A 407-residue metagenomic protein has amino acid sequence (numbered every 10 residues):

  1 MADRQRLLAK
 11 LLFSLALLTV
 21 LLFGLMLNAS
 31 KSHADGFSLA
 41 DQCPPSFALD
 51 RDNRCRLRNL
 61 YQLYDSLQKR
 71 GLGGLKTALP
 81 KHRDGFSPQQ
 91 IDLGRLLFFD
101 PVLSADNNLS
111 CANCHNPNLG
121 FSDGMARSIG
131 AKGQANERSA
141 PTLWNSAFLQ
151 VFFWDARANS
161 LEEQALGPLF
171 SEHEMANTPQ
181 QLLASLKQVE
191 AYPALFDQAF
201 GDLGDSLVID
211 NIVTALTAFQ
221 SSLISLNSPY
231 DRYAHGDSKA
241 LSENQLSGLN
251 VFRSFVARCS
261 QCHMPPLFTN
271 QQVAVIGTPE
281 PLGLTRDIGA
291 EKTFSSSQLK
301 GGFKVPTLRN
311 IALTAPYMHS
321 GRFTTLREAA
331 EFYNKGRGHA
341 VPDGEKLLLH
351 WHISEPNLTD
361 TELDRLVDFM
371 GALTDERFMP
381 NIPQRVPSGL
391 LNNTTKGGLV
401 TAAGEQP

Functional and structural regions predicted by a protein language model:
M1-L8: N-terminal secretory signal peptides that target proteins for export/translocation
S14-G24: Bacterial N-terminal signal peptides
L22-A34: Membrane-interface motif at the C-terminal end of an N-terminal transmembrane signal
D35-G167, D231-E345, N381-P407: Short glycine/threonine-rich turn/loop motifs
P80-R83, D100, F170-E172, Q180-L183 (+3 more regions): Second-shell loop/turn segments in exported
S104-N108, M175, S206-I209: Alpha-helix N-cap/helix-initiation sites
L161-E174, Y192: Conserved nucleotide-diphosphate donor binding/catalytic pocket of glycan-assembly enzymes
P179-L226, A312, R322-P407: C-terminal capping alpha-helices of c-type cytochrome domains
